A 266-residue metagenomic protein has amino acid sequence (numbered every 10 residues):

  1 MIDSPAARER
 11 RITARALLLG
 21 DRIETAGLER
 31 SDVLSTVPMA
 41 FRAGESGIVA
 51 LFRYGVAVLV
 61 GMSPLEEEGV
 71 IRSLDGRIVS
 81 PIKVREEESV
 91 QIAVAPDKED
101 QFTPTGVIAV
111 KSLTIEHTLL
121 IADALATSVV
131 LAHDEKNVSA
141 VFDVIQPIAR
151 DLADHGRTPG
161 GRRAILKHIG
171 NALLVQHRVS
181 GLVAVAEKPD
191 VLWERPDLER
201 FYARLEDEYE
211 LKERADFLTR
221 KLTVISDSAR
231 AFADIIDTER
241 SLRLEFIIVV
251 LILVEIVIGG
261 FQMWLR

Functional and structural regions predicted by a protein language model:
M1-L113: Short Lys/Arg-enriched alpha/beta "domain-start" segment
A6, S35, E45-F52, I108 (+10 more regions): A generic structural signal for ordered alpha-helices
E9-S35, I115-K136, Y202-A203, V254-V257 (+1 more regions): Short secondary-structure boundary segments
D32-L34, A40-R42, V107-I108, D134 (+6 more regions): Short secondary-structure boundary micro-motifs
R72-V79, K136, A140-D143, A184: Short, intrinsically disordered, mixed-charge
K98-K167: Juxtamembrane/interface alpha-helical elements of multi-pass membrane proteins
A149, A153-W264: Membrane-associated alpha-helical segments
